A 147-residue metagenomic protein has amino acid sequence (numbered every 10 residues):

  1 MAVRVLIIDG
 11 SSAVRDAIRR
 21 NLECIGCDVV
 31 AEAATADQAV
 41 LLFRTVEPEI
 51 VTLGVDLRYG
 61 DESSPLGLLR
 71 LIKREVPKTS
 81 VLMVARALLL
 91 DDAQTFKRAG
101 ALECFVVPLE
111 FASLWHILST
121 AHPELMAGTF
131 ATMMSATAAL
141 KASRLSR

Functional and structural regions predicted by a protein language model:
S12-A31: Two-component/phosphorelay signaling modules centered on CheY-like receiver
A31, V106-V107: Residues at the ends of beta-strands that form strand-to-helix hinge/output surfaces
E32-L41, E62-P65: Helix N-cap/capping motif at the beta->alpha junctions
V46-L57: Active-site beta3 strand of CheY-like receiver
S63, G67, M83-C104: Alpha4 helix (beta4-alpha4-beta5 surface) of REC/receiver domains from two-component response regulators
S63-K78: Short amphipathic alpha-helix used as the core "switch/output" element in two-component signaling
D91, L109-L118: C-terminal output helix
H116-A138: The C-terminal output helix
